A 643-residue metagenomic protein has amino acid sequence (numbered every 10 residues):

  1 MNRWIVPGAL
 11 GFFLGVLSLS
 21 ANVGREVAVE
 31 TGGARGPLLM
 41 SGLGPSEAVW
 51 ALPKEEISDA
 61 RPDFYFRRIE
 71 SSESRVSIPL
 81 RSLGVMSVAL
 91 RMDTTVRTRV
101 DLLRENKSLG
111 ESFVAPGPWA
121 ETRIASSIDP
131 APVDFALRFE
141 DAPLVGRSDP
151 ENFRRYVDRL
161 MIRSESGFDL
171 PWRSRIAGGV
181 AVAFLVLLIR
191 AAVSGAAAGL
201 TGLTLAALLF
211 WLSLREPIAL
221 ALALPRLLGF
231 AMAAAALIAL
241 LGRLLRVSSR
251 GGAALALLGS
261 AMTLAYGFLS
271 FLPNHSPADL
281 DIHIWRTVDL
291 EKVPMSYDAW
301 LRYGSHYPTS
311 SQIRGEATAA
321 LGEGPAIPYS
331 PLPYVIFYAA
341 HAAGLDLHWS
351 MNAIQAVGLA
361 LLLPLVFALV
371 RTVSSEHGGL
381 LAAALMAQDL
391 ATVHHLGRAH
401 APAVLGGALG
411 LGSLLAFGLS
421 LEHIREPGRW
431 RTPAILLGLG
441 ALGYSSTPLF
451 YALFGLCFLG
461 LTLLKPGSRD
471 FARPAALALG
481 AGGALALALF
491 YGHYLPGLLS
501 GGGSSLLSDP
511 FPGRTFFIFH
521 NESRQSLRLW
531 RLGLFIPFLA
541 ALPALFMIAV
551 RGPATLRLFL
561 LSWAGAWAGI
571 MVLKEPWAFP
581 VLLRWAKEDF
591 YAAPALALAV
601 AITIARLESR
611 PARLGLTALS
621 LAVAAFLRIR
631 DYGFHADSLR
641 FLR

Functional and structural regions predicted by a protein language model:
M1-A21, A191-A207, R226-G267, L477 (+2 more regions): Start-transfer (signal-anchor) and selected internal transmembrane alpha helices of multi-pass inner/ER membrane
V180-V193, F458-K465, L534-R557, L561 (+1 more regions): Hydrophobic, aromatic-rich transmembrane alpha-helices and their immediate juxtamembrane boundary segments
A221-A233, D281, L449, P580-E608: Hydrophobic/aromatic-rich transmembrane helices and adjacent perimembrane loops
M262-L409, A636-F641: Active-site lumenal/periplasmic loops and adjacent helix-entry segments of GT-C-fold, multi-pass membrane
P277-D279, A401, G440-L542, F546-A549 (+1 more regions): Transmembrane catalytic cores of multi-pass membrane glycosyltransferases and polysaccharide-assembly enzymes
T372, H423-P427, K465-L477, P543-W577 (+1 more regions): Membrane-interface helix-loop-helix junctions at transmembrane boundaries of multi-pass membrane enzymes, predominantly
G410-T432, I604: Membrane-interface transmembrane helices that cradle and orient dolichyl/undecaprenyl
R429-S445: Membrane-interface alpha helices of multi-pass inner-membrane proteins
